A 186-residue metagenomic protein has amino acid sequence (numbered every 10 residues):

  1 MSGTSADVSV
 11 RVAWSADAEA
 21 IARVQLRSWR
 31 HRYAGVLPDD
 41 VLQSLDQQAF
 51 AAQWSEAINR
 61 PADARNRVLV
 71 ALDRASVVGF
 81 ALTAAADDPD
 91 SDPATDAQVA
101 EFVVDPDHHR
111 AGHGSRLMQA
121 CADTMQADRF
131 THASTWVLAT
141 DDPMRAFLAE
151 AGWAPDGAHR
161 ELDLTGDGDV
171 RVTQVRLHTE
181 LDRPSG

Functional and structural regions predicted by a protein language model:
G3, V8, V12-S15, L26-V36 (+6 more regions): Acetyl-CoA-dependent GNAT
I21: Hydrophobic pocket/interface hotspot
D105-D107, A111, A139-T140: Active-site acidic-Proline motif in GNAT/NAT acetyltransferases
G112, R129, G152: Short glycine-rich hinge loops at helix-strand junctions in the catalytic core of two-component histidine kinases
L117, D141-M144: Conserved short alpha-helix immediately C-terminal to the canonical SAM/SAH-binding motif I of Rossmann-like
M125-V137: Conserved GNAT acetyl-CoA-binding A-motif
S134-V137, A149-Q174: Conserved catalytic-core motifs of GNAT/GCN5-like acyltransferases
